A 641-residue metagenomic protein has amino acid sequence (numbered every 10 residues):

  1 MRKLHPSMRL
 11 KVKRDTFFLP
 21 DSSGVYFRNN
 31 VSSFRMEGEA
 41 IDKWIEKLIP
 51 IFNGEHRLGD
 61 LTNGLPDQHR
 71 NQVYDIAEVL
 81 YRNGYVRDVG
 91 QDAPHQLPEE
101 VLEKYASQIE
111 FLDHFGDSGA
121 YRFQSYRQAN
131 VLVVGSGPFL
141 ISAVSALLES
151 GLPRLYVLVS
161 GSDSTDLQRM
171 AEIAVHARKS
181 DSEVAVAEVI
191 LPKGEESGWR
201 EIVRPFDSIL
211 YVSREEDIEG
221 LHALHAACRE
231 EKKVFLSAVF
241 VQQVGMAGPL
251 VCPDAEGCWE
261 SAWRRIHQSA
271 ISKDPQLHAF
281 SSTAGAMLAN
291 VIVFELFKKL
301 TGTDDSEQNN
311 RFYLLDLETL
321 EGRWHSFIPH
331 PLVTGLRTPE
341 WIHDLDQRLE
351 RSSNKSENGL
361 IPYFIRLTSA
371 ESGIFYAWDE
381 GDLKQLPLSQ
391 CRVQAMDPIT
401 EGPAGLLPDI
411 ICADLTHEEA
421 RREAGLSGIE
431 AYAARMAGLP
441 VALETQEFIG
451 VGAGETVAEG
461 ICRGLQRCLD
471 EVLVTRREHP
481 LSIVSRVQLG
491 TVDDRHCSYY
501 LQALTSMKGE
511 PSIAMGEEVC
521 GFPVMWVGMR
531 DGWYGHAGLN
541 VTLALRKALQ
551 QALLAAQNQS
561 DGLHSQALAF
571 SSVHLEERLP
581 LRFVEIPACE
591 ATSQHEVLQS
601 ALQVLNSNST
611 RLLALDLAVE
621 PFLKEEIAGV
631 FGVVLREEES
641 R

Functional and structural regions predicted by a protein language model:
K3-I41, I45, L58, N63-P66 (+12 more regions): Helix-coil modules at protein/domain termini and other flexible surface or pore-lining loops, especially C-terminal
S22-S23, I51, S180: N-terminal cofactor/phosphate-binding cores enriched in small/glycine residues, especially glycine-rich loops such as
P50-D60: Short capping segments at the starts of secondary-structure elements
Q72: Residues in the helix-turn-helix
L147: Aromatic pocket-lining residues of Rossmann-like dinucleotide-binding sites
L152-V189: Glycine-rich phosphate-binding loop and adjoining beta1-alpha1-beta2 segment of Rossmann-like nucleotide-binding folds
G194-P205: Short amphipathic alpha-helix with an adjacent loop that forms part of the alpha/beta core around
